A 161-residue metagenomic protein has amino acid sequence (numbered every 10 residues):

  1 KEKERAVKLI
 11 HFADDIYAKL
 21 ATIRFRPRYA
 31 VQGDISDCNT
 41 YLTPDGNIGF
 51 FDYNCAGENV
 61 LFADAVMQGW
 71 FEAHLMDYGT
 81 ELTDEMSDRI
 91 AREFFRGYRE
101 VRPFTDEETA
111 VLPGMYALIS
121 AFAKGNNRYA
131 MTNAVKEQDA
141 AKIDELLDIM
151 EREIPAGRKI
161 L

Functional and structural regions predicted by a protein language model:
K1-Q32, R89, D139-E145: ATP-dependent phospho-/nucleotidyl transfer catalytic cores
A6-L9, F94, V111-L112: A structural signal for short hydrophobic/aromatic patches embedded in well-ordered alpha helices
K8, G57-V60, M86: A generic short alpha-helical patch detector that favors 3-5-residue windows in or near N-terminal regions
D15-A63: Active-site acidic catalytic loop and adjacent metal/ATP-binding pocket of ATP-dependent phosphoryl transfer enzymes
F50, R102-P103: Aromatic-glycine-rich donor-binding/catalytic loop that engages nucleotide-sugar donors across glycosyltransferases
F62-R102, L118-A134: Active-site activation/catalytic loop segments of kinase-like enzymes and analogous catalytic loops in related
F104-Y116: All-alpha amphipathic helical-bundle segments outside canonical DNA-binding/catalytic cores that form hydrophobic
F122-L161: ATP/Mg2+ or Mg2+-diphosphate-binding catalytic cores that bind nucleotide phosphates or diphosphates via glycine-rich
